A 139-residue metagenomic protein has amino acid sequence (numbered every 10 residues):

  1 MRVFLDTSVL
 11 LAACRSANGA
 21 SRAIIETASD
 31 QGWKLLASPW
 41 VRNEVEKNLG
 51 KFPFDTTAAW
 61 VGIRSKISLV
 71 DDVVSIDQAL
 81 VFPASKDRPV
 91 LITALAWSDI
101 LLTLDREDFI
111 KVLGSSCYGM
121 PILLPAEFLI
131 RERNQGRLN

Functional and structural regions predicted by a protein language model:
F4-L5, R15-G50: PIN/NYN-family metal-dependent endoribonuclease catalytic core
V9-L10, V41, V90, E107-F109 (+1 more regions): Alpha-helix capping/helix-boundary segments
Q31, S65-K66, W97, S116-Y118: Short, structured coil segments at secondary-structure junctions
W40, W60-V81: Acidic catalytic patch
R42-R64, L123, I130-N139: Extended, non-globular alpha-helical segments
L80, A84, E107-N139: Acidic, PIN/NYN-like endoribonuclease modules and their adjacent C-terminal/linker elements
A84-L101, D108: Acidic, metal-associated active-site segment
